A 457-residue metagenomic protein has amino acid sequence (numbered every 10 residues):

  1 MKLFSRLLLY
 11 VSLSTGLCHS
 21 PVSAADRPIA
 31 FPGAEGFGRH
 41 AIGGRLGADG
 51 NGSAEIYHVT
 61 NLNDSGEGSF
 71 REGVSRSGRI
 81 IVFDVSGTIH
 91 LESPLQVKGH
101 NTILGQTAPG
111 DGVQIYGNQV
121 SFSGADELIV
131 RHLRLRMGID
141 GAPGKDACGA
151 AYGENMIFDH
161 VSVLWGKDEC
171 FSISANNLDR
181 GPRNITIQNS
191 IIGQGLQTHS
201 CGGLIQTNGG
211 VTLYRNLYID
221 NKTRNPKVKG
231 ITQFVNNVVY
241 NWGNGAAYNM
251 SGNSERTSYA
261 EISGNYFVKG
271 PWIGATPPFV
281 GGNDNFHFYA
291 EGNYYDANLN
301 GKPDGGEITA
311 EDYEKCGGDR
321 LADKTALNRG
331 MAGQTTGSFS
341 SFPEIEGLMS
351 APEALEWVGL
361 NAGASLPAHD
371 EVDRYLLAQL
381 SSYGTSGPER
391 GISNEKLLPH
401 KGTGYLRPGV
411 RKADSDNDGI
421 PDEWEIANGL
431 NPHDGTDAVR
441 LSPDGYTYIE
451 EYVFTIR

Functional and structural regions predicted by a protein language model:
L8-G16: Bacterial N-terminal signal peptides
V22-A25: Boundary at the C-terminal end of the N-terminal hydrophobic targeting segment
F31-I81, D437: Acidic Gly/Asp/Thr-rich repetitive segments characteristic of extracellular carbohydrate-active and adhesion proteins
N63-D64, S86-T88, T107-G110, G270-I273 (+3 more regions): Acidic glycine-/aspartate-rich tracts in secreted/extracellular proteins
R71-S77, T88-L104, V113-R131, M137-G153: Extracellular beta-strand-rich solenoid/capping regions of secreted or surface-exposed proteins that bind or remodel
H100-G105, D126-M137, Y152-D168, L178-Q197 (+4 more regions): Right-handed parallel beta-helix
K227-L397: Extracellular beta-rich repeat passengers
K396-R457: Extracellular calcium-associated, cysteine-rich motifs in secreted modular proteins
